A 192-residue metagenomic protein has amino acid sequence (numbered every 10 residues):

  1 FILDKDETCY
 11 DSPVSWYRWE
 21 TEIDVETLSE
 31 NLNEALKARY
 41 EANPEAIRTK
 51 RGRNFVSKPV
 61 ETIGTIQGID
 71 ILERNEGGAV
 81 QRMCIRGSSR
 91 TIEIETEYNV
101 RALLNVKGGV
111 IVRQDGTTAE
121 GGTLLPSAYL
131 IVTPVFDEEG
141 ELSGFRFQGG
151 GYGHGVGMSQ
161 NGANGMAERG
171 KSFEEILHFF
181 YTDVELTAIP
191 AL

Functional and structural regions predicted by a protein language model:
F1-L192: Conserved, single-site charged/polar hotspot
